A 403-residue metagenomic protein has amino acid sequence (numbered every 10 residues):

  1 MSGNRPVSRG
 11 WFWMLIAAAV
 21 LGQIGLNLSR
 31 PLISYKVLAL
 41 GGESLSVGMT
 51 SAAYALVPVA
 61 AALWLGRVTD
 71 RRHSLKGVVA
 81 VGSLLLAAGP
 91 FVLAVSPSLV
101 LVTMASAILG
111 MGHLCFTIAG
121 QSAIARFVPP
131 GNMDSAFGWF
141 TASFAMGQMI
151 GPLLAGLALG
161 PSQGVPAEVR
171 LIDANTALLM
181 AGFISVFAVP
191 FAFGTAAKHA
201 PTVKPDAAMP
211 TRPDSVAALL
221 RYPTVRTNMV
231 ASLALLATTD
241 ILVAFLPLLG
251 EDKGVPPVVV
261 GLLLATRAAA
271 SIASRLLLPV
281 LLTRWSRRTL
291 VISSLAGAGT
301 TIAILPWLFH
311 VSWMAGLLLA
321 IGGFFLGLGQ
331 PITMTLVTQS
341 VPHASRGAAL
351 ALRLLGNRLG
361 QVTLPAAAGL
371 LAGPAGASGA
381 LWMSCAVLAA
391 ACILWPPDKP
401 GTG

Functional and structural regions predicted by a protein language model:
M1-R9, A196-M229: Juxtamembrane intracellular "pre-TM" segments in multi-pass secondary transporters
R5-A55, T227-A231, L236-L249, K253: Helix-loop boundary and gating motifs at the non-cytosolic
A52-G66, A265-L276: Central cavity-lining transmembrane alpha-helices of secondary-active solute carriers, predominantly the Major
A61-H73, S274-R287: Helix-to-loop junctions at the C-terminal end of transmembrane segments in multipass secondary transporters
H73, V95-P97, L308-H310: Helix-breaking motifs and short loop linkers at transmembrane-helix boundaries and internal kinks in secondary membrane
G77-F91, T289-A303: Structural signature of the two symmetry-related core transmembrane helices
A107-S143: Cytoplasmic helix-loop-helix junction between adjacent transmembrane helices in 12-TM secondary transporters
G182-K204, L394-D398: C-terminal membrane-cytosol helix-exit motif in multi-pass small-molecule transporters
